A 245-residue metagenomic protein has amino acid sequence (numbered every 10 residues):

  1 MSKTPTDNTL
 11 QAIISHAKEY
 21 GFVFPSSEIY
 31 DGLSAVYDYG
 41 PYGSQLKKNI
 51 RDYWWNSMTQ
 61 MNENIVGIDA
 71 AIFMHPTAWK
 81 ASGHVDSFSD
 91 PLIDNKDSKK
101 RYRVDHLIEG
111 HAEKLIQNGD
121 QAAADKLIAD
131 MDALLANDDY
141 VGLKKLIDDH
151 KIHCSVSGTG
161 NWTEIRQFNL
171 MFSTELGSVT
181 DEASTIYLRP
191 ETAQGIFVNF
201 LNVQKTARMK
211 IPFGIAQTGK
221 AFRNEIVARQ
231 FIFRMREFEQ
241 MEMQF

Functional and structural regions predicted by a protein language model:
S2-F245: TRNA-recognition modules of translation machinery and tRNA-sensing kinases, especially anticodon-binding
